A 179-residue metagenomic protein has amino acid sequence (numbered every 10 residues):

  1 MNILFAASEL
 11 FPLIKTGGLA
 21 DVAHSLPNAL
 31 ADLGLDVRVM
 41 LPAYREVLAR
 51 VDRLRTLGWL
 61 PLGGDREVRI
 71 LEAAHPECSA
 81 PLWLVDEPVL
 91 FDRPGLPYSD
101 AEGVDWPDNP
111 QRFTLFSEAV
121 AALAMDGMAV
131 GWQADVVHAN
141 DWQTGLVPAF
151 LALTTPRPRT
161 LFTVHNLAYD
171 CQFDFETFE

Functional and structural regions predicted by a protein language model:
M1-E179: Catalytic cores of nucleotide-sugar-dependent glycosyltransferases that transfer UDP/GDP/TDP-activated
